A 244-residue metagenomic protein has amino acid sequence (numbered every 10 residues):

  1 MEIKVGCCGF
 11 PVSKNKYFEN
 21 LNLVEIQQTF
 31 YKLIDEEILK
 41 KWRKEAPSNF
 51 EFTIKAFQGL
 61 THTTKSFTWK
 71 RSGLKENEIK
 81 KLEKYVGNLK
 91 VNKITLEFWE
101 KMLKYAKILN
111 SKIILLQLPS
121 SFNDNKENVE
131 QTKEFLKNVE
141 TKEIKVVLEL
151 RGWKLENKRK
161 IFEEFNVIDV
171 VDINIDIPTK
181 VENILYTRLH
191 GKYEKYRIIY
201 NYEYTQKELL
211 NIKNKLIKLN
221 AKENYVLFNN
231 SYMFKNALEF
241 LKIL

Functional and structural regions predicted by a protein language model:
M1-L244: Residues lining hydrophobic/aromatic ligand-binding pockets adjacent to catalytic sites
